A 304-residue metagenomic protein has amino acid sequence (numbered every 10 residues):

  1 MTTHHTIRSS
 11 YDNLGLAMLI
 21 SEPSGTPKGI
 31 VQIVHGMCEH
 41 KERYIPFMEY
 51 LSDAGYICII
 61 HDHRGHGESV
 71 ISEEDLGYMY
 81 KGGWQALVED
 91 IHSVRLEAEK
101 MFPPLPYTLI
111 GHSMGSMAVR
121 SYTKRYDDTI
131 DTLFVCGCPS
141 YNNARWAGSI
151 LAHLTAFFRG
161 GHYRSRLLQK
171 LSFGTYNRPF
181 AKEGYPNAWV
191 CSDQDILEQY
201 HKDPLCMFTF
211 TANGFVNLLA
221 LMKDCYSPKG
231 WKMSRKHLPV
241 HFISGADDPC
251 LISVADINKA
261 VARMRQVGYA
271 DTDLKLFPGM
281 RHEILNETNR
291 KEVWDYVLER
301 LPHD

Functional and structural regions predicted by a protein language model:
M1-G25: N-terminal cap/lid segment of alpha/beta-hydrolase-fold proteins
V31, H35-E39, S113, A246-D247: Active-site glycine-rich loops that stabilize anionic/oxyanionic intermediates across multiple enzyme folds
R43, M48-E74: Conserved alpha/beta-hydrolase
M79-E99: Alpha/beta-hydrolase active-site loop
M101-S113: Alpha/beta-hydrolase fold nucleophile elbow
V119-L205: Alpha/beta-hydrolase-fold enzymes
F242-S244: Short beta-strand/loop motif that positions the catalytic acidic residue of the alpha/beta-hydrolase fold
V267-D304: Catalytic active-site module of serine/aspartate enzymes centered on a nucleophile-bearing elbow/loop
